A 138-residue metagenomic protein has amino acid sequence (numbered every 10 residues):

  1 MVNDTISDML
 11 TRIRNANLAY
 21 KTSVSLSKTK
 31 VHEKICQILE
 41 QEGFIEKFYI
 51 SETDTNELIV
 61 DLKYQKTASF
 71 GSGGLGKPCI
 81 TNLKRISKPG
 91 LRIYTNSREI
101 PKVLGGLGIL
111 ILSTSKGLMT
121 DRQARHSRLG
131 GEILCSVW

Functional and structural regions predicted by a protein language model:
M1-W138: Core subunits and conserved enzymes of cellular information-processing and envelope-translocation systems across
